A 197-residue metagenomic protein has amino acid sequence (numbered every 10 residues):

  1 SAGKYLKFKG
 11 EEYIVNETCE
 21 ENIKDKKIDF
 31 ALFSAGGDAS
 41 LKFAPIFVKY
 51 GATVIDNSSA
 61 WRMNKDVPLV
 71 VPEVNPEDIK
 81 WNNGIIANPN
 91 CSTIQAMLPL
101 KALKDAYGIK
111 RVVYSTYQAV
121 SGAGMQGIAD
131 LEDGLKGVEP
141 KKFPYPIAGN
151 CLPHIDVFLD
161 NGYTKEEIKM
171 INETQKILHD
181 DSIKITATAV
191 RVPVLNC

Functional and structural regions predicted by a protein language model:
S1-I147, S182-K184: N-terminal Rossmann-like NAD(P) cofactor-binding subdomain of oxidoreductases, focused on the glycine-rich
K142-C197: Contiguous C-terminal substrate-recognition/catalytic subdomains in enzyme active sites
